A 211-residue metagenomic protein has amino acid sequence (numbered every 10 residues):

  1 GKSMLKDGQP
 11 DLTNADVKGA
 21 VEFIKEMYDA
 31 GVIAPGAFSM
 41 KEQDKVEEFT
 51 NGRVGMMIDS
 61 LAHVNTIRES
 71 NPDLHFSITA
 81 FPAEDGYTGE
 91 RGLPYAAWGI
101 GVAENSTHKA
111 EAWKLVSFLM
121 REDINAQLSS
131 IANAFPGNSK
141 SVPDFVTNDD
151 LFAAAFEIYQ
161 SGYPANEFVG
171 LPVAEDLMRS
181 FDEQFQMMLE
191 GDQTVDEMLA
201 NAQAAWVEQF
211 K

Functional and structural regions predicted by a protein language model:
G1-D7, V21, D29, G89 (+3 more regions): Periplasmic solute-binding protein
Q9-F38: Glycine-centered hinge/linker elements that transmit conformational signals in sensory and ligand-binding systems
D29-V32, E69-A132, E183, Q193 (+1 more regions): Extracytoplasmic/periplasmic substrate-recognition and gating elements
A37-T50: Short helix-initiation/N-cap motifs at beta->coil->alpha
E42, D59-V64, P82, A96-W98: Beta->alpha turn/N-cap motifs
N51-D59, P72-L74: Alpha-to-beta junction loops
T79, S130-E183, M187: Long, aromatic- and glycine/proline-rich binding clefts that accommodate carbohydrate-like moieties
M187-A200: Short, charged, surface-exposed loops that flank catalytic or proteolytic processing sites
